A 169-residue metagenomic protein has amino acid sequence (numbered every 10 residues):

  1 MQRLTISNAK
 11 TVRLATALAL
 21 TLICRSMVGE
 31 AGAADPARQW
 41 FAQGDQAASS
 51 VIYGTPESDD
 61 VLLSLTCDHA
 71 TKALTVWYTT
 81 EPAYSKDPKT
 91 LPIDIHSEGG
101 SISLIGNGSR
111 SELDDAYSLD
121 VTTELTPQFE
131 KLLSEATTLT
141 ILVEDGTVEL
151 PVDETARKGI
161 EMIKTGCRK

Functional and structural regions predicted by a protein language model:
Q2-T16: Bacterial N-terminal signal peptides that target proteins for export
A15-S26: Bacterial N-terminal signal peptides
A17, S58-D60, I160: Residue-level signal for mature regions of secreted extracellular proteins and peptides
L20, L63-L65, I163: Secretory pathway export signals and precursors
G32-K89: An ectodomain-focused feature that recognizes extracytoplasmic/extracellular
K89-S103: Extended low-complexity, serine/threonine- and proline-enriched intrinsically disordered segments
G99-K169: Internal interaction segment
